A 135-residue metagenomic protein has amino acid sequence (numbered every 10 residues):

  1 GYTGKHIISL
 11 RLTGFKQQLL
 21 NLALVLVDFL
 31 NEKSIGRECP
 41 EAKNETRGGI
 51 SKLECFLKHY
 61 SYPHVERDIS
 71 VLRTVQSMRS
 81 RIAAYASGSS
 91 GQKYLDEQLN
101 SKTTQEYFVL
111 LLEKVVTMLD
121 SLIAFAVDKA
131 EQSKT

Functional and structural regions predicted by a protein language model:
G1-T74, Y107, E113-T135: Amphipathic alpha-helical interface elements
E66-D96: Histidine-centered, metal-coordinating catalytic motifs and their short helical/loop contexts
S89, Y94-L112: Amphipathic, charged alpha-helical scaffolds that flank and support histidine-based chemistry in signaling
